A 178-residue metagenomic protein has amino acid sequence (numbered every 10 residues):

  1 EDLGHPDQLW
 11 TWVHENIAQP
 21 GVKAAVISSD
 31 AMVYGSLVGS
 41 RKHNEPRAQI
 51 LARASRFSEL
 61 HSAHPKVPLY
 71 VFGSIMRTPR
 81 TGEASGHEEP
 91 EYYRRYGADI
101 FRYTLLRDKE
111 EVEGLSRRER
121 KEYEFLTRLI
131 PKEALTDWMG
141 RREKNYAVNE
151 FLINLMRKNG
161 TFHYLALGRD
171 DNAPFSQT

Functional and structural regions predicted by a protein language model:
E1-E15, P20, F175: Basic, amphipathic N-terminal segments that precede the first structured/catalytic domain
P6-T11, H43-E59, M139-I153: Well-ordered, non-membrane alpha-helical segments in soluble/globular domains
K23-A24, P68: Structural motif
V26-L37, F72-M76, G168-D171: Short loop/turn segments at strand-loop or loop-helix junctions that form parts of catalytic or ligand-binding pockets
V33-R47, E83-Y92, I130-K132: Surface-exposed, active-site-proximal loop segments in enzymatic domains
S62-L69: A short helix->loop->beta-strand "cap" motif at the edges of active sites that frequently abuts
E89-F151, L155-M156: Acidic, His- and aromatic-enriched active-site or binding-groove loops in soluble protein domains that engage sugars
N154-T178: Eukaryote-biased recognition of electropositive, low-complexity segments and basic polyanion/acidic-motif-binding
